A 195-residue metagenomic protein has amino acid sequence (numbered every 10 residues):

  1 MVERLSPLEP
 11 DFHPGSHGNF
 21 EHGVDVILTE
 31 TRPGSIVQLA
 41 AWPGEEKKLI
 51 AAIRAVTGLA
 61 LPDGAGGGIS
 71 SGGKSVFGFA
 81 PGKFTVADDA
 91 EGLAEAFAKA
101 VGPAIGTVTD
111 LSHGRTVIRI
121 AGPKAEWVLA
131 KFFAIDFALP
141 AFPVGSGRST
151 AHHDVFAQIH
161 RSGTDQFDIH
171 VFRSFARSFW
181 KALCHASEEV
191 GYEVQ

Functional and structural regions predicted by a protein language model:
M1-Q195: Basic, glycine/lysine-rich polyanion-binding surfaces/domains
